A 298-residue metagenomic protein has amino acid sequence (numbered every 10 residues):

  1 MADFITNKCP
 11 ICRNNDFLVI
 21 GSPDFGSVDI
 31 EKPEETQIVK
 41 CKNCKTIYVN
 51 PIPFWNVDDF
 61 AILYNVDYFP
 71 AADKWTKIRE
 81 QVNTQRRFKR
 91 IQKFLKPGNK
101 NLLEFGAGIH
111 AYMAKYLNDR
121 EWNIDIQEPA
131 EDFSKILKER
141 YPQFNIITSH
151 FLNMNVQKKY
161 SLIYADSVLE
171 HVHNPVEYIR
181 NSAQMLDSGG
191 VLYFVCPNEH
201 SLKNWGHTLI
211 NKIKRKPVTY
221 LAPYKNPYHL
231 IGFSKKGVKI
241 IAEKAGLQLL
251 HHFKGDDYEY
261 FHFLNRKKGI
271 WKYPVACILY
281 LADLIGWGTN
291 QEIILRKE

Functional and structural regions predicted by a protein language model:
M1-D166, P175-I179, K254-D257, H262-N265 (+1 more regions): Conserved N-terminal segment of class I S-adenosyl-L-methionine
K89, K93, D119, K135 (+6 more regions): Polar/charged alpha-helical tracts
E121-N123, Q143, G189, G246-L249: A generic structural signal for alpha->beta connector loops
L169: Conserved SAM-binding site of S-adenosyl-L-methionine-dependent methyltransferases, i.e., the hydrophobic residues
H173-Q184, V191-R296: S-adenosyl-L-methionine-dependent methyltransferase catalytic module, highlighting the catalytic core
